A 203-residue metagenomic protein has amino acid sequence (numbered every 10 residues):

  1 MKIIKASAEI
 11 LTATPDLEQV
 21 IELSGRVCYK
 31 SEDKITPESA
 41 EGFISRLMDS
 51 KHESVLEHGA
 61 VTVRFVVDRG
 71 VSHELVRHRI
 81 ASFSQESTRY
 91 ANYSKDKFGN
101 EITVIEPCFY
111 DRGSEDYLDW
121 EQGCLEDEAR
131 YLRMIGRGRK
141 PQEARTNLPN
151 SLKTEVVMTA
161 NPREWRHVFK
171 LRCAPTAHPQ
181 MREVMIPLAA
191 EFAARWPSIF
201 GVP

Functional and structural regions predicted by a protein language model:
M1-P203: Family-specific signature for flavin-dependent thymidylate synthase
